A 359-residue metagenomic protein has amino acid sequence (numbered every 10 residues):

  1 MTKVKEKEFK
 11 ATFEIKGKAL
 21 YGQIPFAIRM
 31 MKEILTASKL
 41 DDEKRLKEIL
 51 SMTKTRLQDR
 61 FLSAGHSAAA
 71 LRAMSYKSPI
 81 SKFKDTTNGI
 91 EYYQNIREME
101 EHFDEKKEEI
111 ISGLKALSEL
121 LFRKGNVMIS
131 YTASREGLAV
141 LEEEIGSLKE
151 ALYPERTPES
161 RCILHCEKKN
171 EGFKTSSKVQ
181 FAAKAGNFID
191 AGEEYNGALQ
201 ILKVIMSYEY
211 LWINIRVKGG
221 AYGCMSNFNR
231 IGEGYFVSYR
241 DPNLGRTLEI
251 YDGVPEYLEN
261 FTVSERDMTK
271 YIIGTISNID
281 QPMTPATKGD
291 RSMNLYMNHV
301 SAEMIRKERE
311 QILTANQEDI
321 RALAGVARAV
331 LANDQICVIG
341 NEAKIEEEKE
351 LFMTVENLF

Functional and structural regions predicted by a protein language model:
M1-R161, K218-F359: Charge-rich, well-structured scaffold segments of protease-associated domains
R29-K32, E194-I205, I215: Active/ligand-binding-proximal structured segments within catalytic/core domains that scaffold catalytic residues
G146-K168, G172-S176, A182-L199: Prokaryote-biased recognition of long, low-complexity C-terminal linker/tail segments that are poorly structured
